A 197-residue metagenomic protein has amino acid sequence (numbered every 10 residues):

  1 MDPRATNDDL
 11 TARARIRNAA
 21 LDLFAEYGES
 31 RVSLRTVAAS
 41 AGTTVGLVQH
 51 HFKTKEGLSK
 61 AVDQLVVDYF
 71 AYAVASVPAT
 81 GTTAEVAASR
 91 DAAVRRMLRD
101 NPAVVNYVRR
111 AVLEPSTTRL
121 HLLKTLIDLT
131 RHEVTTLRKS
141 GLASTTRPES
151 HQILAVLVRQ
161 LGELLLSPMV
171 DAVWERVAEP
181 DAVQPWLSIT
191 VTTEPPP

Functional and structural regions predicted by a protein language model:
M1-T11, D22, P197: N-terminal intrinsically disordered/low-complexity leader segments
R15, A19, L23-G57, A61: Helix-turn-helix
A19-E26, Y72-V77, Y107, A111 (+2 more regions): Solvent-exposed, amphipathic alpha-helical segments
L23, E133-T136: Short alpha-helical functional segments enriched in proximate histidine and acidic residues
A61, Y72-V108, K139, E149 (+1 more regions): Hydrophobic alpha-helical connector segments
Q64-F70: Short, basic, alpha-helical segments at the C-terminal edge of helix-turn-helix-like DNA-binding modules
R96-I127, R131, S167-D171: Amphipathic alpha-helical segments used for helix-helix packing
L120-I127, L137-T192, P196-P197: Hydrophobic/aromatic-rich alpha-helical bundle segments in the mid-to-C-terminal region
